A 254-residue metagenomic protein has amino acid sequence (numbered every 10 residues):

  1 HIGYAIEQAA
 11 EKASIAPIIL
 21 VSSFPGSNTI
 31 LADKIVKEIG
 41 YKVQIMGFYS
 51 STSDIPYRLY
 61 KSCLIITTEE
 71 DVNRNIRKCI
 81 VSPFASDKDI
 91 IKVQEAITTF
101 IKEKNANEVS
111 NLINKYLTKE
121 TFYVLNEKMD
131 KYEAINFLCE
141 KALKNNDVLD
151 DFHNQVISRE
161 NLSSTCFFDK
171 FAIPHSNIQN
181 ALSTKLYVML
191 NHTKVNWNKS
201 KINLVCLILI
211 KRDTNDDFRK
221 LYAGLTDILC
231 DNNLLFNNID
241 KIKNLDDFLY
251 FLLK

Functional and structural regions predicted by a protein language model:
H1-F24: Conserved binding/catalytic microenvironments
A5, G26-N28, I39, Y57-L59 (+1 more regions): Cytosolic covalent-transfer regions centered on His/Cys nucleophiles that carry phosphoryl or persulfide groups
K12, I45, L235-F236: Short, polar/charged, Gly/Pro-enriched helix-capping and turn/loop motifs at alpha-helix termini and inter-helix linkers
S14-A16, Y60-C63, I76: Short coil/turn segments at beta-strand junctions that form active-site/ligand-binding loops
A16-K42, F48: Short, charged N-terminal beta->alpha structural module
K37-C63, T193: A short, well-structured beta->alpha microelement
